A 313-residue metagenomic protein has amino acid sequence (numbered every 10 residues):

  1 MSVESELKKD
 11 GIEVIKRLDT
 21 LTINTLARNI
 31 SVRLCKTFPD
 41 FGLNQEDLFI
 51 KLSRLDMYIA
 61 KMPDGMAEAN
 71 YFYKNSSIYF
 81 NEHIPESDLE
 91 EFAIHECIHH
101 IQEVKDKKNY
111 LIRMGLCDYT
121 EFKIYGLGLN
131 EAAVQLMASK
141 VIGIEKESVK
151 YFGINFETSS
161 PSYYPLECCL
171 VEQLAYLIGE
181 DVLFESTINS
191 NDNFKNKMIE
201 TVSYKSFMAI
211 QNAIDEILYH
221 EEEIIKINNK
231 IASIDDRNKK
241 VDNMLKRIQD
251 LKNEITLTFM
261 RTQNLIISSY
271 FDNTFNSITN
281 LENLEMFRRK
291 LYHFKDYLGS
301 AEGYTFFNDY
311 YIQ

Functional and structural regions predicted by a protein language model:
M1-S2, V134, I312-Q313: Non-Sec secretion/translocation targeting segments of pathogen effectors
K8, I154-I312: Pan-zinc metallopeptidase signature
D10-S87, K107-Y110: Auxiliary, metal-adjacent structural segments of Zn-dependent hydrolase domains
D19, I23-L26, E90, G126 (+2 more regions): Hydrophobic (often cysteine-bearing) scaffold residues that line and stabilize catalytic clefts of nucleotide/cofactor
Y71-F72, Q102-I112, I142-K150, E180-S186: Short, solvent-exposed secondary-structure capping/transition elements
E91-K107, E131, Q135, S139: Active-site recognition of the HExxH zinc-binding catalytic motif
C97, V104-K123: Nucleic-acid nuclease catalytic cores
L116-C169, Q173-A175: Post-HExxH zinc-binding segment in Zn-dependent metallohydrolases
